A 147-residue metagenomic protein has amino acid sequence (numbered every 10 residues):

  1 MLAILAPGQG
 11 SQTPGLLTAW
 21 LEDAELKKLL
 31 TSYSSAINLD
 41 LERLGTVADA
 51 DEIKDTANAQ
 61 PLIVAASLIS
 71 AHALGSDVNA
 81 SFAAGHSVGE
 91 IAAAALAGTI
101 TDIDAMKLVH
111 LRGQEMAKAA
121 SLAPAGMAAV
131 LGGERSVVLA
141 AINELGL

Functional and structural regions predicted by a protein language model:
M1-A84, G146: Helix-rich "cap/lid" substructures immediately adjacent to catalytic or cofactor-binding pockets
Q9-S11, I37-L39, A97-L147: Alpha/beta catalytic cores of group-transfer enzymes, especially the acyltransferase/condensing modules of polyketide
G15, A94-L96: Active-site-proximal flexible loops/turns
W20, A24, G45, A57 (+6 more regions): Solvent-exposed, flexible loop/coil residues
T31-S32, A65-I69, E90, I103 (+1 more regions): A broad detector of short, well-ordered amphipathic alpha-helices that serve as recognition/interaction surfaces
A48, S87, V109-R112: A general structural motif at alpha-helix termini
S67, S81, G85-G89, A93 (+1 more regions): Gly/Ala-rich beta-loop-alpha elbow adjacent to hydrolase catalytic centers
